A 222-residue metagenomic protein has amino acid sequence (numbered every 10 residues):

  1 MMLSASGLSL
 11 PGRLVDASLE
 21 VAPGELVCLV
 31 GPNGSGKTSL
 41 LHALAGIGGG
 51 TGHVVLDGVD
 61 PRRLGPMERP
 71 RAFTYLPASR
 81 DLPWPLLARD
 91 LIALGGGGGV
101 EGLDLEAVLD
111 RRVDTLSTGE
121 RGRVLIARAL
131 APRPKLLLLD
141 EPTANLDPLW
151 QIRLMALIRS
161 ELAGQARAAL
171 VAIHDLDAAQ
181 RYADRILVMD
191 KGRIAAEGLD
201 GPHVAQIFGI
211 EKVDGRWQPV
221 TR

Functional and structural regions predicted by a protein language model:
A45: Helix-to-loop junction immediately C-terminal to a conserved catalytic motif
D60-T74, S79: ABC ATPase NBD coupling module
G98-L109, D114: Conserved ABC ATPase "signature" region
L137-D140: Catalytic Walker B motif of ABC-type/P-loop ATPase nucleotide-binding domains
I173-H174: H-loop/switch region of ABC-family ATPase nucleotide-binding domains
A205-R222: ABC ATPase nucleotide-binding domains
